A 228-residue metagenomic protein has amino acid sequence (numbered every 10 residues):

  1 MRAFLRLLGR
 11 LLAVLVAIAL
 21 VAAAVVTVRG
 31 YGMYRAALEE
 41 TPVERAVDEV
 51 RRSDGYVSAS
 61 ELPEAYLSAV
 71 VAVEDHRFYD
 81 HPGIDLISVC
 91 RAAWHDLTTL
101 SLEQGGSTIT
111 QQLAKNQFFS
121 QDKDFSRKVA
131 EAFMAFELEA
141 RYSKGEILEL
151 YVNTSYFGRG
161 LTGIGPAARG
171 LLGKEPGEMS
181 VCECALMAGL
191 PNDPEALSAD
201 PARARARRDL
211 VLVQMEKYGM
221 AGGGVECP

Functional and structural regions predicted by a protein language model:
M1-P228: Juxtamembrane regions of bacterial inner-membrane/periplasmic proteins, predominantly the peptidoglycan biogenesis
